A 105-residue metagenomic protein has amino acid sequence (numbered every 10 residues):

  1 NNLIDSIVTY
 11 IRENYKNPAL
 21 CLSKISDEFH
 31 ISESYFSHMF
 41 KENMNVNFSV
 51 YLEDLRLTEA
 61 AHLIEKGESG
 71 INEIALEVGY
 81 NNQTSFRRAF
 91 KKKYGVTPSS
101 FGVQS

Functional and structural regions predicted by a protein language model:
N1-Y35, E42, V46, G102-S105: Inter-domain helical "communication" segments and dimerization helices that couple sensory or membrane-embedded modules
V8-L20, F40-M44, A61-G70, F90 (+1 more regions): Basic, amphipathic alpha-helical hairpins
K24-I31, F36, F40, I74-Y80 (+2 more regions): Append "Primarily bacterial transcriptional regulators
E42-N81, V103-S105: Terminal helix-turn-helix DNA-binding modules in bacterial transcription factors
R88-S105: …primarily DNA-binding HTH/wHTH and HhH modules…
